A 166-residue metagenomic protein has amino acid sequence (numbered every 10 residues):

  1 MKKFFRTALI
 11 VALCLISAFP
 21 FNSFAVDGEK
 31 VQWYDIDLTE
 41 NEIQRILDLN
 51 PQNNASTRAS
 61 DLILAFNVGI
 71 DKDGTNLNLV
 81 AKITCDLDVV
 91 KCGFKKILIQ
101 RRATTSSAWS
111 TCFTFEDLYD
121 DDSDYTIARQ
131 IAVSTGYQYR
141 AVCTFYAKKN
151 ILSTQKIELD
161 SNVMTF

Functional and structural regions predicted by a protein language model:
M1-K72: N-terminal prepro-regions of secreted/extracellular proteins
A59-I99: Short, surface-exposed binding/anchoring microloops in extracellular/periplasmic proteins
G74-N76, S134-V142: Extracellular Ig-like/FN3 beta-sandwich strand-entry sites
K96-I97, A108-D122: Solvent-exposed serine/threonine-rich low-complexity stretches and specific carbohydrate-binding patches
I99-S110, N150: Change "in extracellular beta-sheet-rich domains … of secreted and cell-surface proteins" to "in beta-sheet-rich domains
D124-V133: Exposed aromatic-hydrophobic patches
Y139-I151: Enriched for extracellular/lumenal, surface-exposed ectodomains of secreted and cell-surface proteins
I151-F166: Short beta-strand elements
